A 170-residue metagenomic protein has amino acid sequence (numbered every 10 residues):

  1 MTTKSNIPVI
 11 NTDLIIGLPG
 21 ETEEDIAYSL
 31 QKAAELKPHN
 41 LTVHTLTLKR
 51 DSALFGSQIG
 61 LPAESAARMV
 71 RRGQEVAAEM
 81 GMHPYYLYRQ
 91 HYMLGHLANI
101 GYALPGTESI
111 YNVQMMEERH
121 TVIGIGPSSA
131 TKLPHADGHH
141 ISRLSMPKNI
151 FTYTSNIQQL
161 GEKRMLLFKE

Functional and structural regions predicted by a protein language model:
M1-L54, E64-H91, R119-H120: Conserved C-terminal portion of the radical SAM core fold that forms the substrate/S-adenosylmethionine-binding
R50, L94, T131: Flexible, glycine-rich phosphate/dinucleotide-binding loops and adjacent beta-alpha linkers at cofactor/substrate
L54, L97-A98, H135: Short, well-ordered secondary-structure micro-motifs
S57-L61: Glycine-rich tight-turn/loop motif centered on a GG-T
P62-E64, R143: Hydrophobic alpha-helical scaffolding
R89-Y102, G106: Conserved catalytic loop of SAM-dependent methyltransferase domains
G101-E170: Radical SAM enzyme core and accessory elements
